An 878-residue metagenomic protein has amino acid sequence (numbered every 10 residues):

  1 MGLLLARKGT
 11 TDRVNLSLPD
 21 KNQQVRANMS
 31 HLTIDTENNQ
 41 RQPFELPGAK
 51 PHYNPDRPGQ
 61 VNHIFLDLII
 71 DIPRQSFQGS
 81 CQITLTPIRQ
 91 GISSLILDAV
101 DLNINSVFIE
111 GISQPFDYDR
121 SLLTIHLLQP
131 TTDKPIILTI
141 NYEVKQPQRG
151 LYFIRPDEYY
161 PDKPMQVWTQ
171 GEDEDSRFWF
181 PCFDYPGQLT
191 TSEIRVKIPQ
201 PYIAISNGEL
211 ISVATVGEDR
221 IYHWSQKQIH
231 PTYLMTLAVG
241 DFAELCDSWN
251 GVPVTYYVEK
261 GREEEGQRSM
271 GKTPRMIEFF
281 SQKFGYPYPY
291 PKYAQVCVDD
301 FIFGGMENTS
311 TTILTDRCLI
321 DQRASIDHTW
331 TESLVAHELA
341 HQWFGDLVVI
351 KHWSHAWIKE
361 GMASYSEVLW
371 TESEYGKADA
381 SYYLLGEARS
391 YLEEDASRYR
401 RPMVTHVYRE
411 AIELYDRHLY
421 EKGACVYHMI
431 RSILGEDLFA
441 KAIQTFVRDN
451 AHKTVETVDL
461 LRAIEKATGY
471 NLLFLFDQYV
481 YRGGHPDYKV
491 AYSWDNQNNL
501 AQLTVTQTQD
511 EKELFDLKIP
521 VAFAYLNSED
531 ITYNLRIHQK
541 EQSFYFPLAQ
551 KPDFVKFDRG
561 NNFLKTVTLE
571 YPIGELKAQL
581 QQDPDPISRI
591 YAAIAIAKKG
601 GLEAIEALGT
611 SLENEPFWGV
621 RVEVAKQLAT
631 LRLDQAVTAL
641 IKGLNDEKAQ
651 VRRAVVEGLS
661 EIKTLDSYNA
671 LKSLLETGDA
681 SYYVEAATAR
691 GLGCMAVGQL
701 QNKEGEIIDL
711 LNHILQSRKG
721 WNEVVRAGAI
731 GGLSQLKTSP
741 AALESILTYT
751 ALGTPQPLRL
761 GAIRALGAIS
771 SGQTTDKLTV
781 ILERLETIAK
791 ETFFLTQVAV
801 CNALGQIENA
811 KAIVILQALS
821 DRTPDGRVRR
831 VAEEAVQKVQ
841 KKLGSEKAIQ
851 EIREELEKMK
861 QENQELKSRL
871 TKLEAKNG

Functional and structural regions predicted by a protein language model:
G2-A6, T11-P291, L392, H406 (+3 more regions): Acidic/His-enriched low-complexity segments
L18, R195-I198, K260, A340 (+4 more regions): Non-catalytic accessory/interaction domains
K21-M29, I104, W224, Y256-T506: Hydrophobic alpha-helical and helix-loop surface patches within well-folded domains that function as non-catalytic
N561-K565, I587-G601, T610, G619-L633 (+10 more regions): Structural detector for internal amphipathic alpha-helices that build alpha-solenoid repeat scaffolds
L569-L580, G601-E613, L633-N645, T664-T677 (+5 more regions): Amphipathic alpha-helical scaffolding segments comprising HEAT/armadillo-like alpha-solenoid repeats
P584-D585, P616-F617, E647-K648, D679-S681 (+4 more regions): Short inter-helical turns and helix N-cap capping residues of alpha-solenoid HEAT/ARM repeat scaffolds
Q817-P824, Q837-Q840: TPR/TPR-like (Sel1-like) alpha-helical repeat modules
K841-G878: Long, leucine- and charge-enriched amphipathic alpha-helices that form heptad-repeat coiled-coil/leucine-zipper-like
